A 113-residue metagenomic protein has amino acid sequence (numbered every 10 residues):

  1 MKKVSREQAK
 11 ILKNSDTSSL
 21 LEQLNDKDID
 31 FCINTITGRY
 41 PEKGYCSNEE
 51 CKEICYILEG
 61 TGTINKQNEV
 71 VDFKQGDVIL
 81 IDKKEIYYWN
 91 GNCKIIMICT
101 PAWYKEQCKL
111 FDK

Functional and structural regions predicted by a protein language model:
K3, D28-D30, G91-K113: Double-stranded beta-helix
S5, Q67-K84: Short acidic-glycine-tyrosine-enriched beta hairpin
A9-C46, C51: A short glycine-rich, His/Asp/Glu-containing loop-to-beta-strand
Q23, C46, V70-V71, Y87: Short secondary-structure boundary/capping segments
N25-K27, N65-E69, N92: Short strand-coil-strand connectors
C32-N34, C55, I96: Conserved hydrophobic/aromatic positions in well-ordered beta-strands
S47-Q75, C108-L110: A short beta-strand-loop-beta hairpin characteristic of the jelly-roll/cupin
I64-N65, I81, E85-N92, M97: Short beta-strand His + acidic residue motifs that chelate non-heme Fe in jelly-roll/DSBH and cupin folds
